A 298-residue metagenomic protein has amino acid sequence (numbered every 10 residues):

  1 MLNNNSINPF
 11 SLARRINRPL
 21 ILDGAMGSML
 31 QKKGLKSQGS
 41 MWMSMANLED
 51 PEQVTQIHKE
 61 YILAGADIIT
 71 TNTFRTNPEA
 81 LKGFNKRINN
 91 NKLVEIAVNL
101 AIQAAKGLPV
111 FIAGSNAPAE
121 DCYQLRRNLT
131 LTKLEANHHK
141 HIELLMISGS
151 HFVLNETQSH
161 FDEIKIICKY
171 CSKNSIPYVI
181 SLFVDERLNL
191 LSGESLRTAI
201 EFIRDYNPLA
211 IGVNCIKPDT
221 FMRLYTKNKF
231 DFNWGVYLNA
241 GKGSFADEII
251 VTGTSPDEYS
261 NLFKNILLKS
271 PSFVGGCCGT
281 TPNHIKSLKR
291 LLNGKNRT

Functional and structural regions predicted by a protein language model:
M1-T298: Domain-level signal for soluble alpha/beta catalytic cores
